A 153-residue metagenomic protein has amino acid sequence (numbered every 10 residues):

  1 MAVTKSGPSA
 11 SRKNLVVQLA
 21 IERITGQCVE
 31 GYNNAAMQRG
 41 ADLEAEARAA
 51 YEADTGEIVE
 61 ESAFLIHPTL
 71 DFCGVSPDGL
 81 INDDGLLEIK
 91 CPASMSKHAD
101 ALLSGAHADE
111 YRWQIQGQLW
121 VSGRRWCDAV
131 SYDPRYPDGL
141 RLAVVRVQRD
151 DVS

Functional and structural regions predicted by a protein language model:
M1-A45, G105: Charged, glycine-rich intrinsically disordered N-terminal tails and low-complexity linkers that flank
G7, E46-A50, V130-P134: Intrinsically disordered, low-complexity boundary segments flanking structured domains
M37-V59: Acidic-basic catalytic patches of nuclease active cores, encompassing PD-(D/E)XK and other metal-cofactor nuclease
T55-P77, I81-S153: Nucleic-acid nuclease catalytic cores
